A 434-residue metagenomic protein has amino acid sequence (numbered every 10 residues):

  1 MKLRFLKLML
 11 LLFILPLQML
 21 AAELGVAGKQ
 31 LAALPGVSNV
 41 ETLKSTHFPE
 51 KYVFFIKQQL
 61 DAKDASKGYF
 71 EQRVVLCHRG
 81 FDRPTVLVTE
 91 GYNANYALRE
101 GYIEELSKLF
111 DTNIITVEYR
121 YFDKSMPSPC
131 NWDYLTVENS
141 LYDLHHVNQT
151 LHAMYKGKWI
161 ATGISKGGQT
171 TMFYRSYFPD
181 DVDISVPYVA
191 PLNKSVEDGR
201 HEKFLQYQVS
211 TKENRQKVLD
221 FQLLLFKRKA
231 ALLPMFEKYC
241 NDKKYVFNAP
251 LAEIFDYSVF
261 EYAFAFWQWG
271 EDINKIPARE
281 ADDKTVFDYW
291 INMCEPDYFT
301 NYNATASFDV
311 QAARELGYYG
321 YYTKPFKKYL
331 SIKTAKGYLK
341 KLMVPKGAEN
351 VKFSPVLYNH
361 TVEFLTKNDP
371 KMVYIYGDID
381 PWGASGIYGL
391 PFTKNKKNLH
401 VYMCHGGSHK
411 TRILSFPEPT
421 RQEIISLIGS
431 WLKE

Functional and structural regions predicted by a protein language model:
A21-T112, E418-E434: Catalytic-loop region of hydrolases
S107-K124: Conserved alpha/beta-hydrolase
Y134-H152: Alpha/beta-hydrolase active-site loop
Y155-S165: Alpha/beta-hydrolase fold nucleophile elbow
G168-D180: Short glycine-enriched nucleophile-adjacent loop and the immediately C-terminal alpha-helix near the catalytic center
D181-Y239: A catalytic-pocket lid/entrance helix-loop region that shapes and gates access to the active site across common
K238-F353: Alpha/beta-hydrolase fold active-site neighborhood
Y374-Y376: Short beta-strand/loop motif that positions the catalytic acidic residue of the alpha/beta-hydrolase fold
